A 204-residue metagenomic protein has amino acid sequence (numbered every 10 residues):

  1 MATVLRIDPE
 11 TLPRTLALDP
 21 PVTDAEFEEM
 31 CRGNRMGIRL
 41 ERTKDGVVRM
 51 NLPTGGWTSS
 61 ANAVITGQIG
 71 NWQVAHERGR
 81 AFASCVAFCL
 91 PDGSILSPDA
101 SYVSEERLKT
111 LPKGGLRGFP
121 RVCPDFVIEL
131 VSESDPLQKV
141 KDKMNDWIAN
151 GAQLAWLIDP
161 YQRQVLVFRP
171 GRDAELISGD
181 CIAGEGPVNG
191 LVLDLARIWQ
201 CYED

Functional and structural regions predicted by a protein language model:
M1-D204: Gly/Pro/Ser/Thr-rich low-complexity, intrinsically disordered segments predominantly at protein N-termini
